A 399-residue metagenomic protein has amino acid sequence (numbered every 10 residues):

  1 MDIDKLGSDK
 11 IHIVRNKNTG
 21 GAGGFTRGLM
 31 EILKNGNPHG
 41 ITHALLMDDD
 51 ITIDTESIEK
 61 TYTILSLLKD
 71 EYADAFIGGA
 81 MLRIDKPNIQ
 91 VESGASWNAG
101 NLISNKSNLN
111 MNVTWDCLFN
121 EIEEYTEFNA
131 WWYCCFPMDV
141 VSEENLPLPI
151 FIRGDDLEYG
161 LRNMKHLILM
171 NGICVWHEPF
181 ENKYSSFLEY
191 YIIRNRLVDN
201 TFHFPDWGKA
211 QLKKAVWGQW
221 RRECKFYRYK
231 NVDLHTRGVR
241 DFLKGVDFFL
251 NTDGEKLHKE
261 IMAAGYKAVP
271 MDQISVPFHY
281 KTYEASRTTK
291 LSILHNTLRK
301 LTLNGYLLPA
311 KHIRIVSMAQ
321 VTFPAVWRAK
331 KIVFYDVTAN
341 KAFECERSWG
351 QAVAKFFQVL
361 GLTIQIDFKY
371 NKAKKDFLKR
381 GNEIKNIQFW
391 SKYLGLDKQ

Functional and structural regions predicted by a protein language model:
M1-V14: Acidic donor-binding segment of Leloir-type glycosyltransferases
N16-G36: Glycine-rich, basic loop-to-helix element that forms the pyrophosphate-binding segment of sugar-nucleotide handling
H39-T52: Short beta-strand-to-loop acidic/aromatic patch adjacent to the donor-nucleotide binding site
E56-S104: Conserved donor NDP-sugar-binding/catalytic core segment of glycosyltransferases
N108-C134: A recurrent flexible, glycine/aromatic-enriched loop bordering the glycosyltransferase active site that acts as
N129-Y133, S142-L161, H166-V175, S185-L188: Donor nucleotide-sugar recognition loop
W176-R194, K230: Nucleotide-sugar-dependent glycosyltransferase catalytic core
N195, T201-Q399: Terminal low-complexity segments of carbohydrate-biosynthetic enzymes
